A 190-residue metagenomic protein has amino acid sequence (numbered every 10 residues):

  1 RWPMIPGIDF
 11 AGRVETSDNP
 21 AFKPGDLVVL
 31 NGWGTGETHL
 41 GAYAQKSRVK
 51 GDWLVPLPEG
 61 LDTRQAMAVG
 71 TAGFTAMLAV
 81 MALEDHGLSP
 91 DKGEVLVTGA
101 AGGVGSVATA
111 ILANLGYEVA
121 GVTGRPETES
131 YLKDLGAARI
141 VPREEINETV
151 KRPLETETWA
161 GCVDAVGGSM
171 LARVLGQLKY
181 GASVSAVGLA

Functional and structural regions predicted by a protein language model:
R1-T35: Glycine-rich beta-strand-centered segment in the early N-terminal region that forms part of a ligand/cofactor-binding
D9, D26-L27, K46, E94 (+2 more regions): Residue-level marker of beta-strand positions
S17, G121-Y131, G168-L171, A190: Short glycine/proline-centered loop/turn elements that form peptide/ligand docking sites
G36-G51: A structural motif shared across PLP-dependent enzymes of the aminotransferase-like
M67-E145: Mid-domain Rossmann-like dinucleotide-binding core that forms the NAD(H)/NADP(H) cofactor-binding site
I146-E157: Short amphipathic alpha-helix with an adjacent loop that forms part of the alpha/beta core around
S169-A190: Glycine-rich phosphate-binding loop and adjacent beta-alpha segment of Rossmann(oid) nucleotide-cofactor-binding
